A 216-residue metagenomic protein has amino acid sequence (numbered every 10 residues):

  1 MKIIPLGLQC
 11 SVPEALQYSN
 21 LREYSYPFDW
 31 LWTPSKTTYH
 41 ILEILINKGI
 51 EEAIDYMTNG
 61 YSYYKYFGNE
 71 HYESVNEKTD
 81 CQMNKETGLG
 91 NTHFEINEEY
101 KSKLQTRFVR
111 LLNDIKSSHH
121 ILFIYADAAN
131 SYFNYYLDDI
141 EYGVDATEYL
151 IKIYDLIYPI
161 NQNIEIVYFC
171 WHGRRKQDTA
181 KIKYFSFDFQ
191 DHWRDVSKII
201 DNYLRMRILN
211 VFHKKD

Functional and structural regions predicted by a protein language model:
M1-D216: Extracellular glycan-modifying ectodomains
